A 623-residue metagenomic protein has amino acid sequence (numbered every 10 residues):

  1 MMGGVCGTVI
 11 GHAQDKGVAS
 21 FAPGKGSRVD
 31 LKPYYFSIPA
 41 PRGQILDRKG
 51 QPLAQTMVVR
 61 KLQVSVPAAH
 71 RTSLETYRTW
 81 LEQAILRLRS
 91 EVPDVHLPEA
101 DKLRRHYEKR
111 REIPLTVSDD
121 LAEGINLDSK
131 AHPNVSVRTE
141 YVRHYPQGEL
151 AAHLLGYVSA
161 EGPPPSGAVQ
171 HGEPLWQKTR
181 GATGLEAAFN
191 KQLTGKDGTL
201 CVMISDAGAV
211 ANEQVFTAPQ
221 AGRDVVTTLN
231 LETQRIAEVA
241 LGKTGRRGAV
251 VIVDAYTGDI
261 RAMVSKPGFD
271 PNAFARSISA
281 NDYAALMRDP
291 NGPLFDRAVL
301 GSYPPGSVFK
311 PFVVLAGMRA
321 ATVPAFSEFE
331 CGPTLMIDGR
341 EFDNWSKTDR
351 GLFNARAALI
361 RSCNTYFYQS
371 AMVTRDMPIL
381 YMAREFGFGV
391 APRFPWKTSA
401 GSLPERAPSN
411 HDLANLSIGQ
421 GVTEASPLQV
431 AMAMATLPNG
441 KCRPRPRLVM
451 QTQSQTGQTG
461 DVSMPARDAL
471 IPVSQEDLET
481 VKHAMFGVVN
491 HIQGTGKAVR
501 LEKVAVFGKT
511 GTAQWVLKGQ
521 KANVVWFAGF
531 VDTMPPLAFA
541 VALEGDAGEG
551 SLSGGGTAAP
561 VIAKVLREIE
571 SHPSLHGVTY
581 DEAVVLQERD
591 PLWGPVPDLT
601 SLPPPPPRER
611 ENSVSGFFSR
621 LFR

Functional and structural regions predicted by a protein language model:
G11-D15: Boundary at the C-terminal end of the N-terminal hydrophobic targeting segment
K32, S37-P41, T244-G248: Short, small/polar residue-rich loop motifs at catalytic or cofactor-binding pockets
I38, I45-A54, A237, V253-R261: Short, glycine-anchored, charge-dense loop/turn motifs used at functional sites
A54, L97, I204-P219, A255-S307 (+5 more regions): Beta-lactam-recognizing serine transpeptidase/beta-lactamase-like catalytic domain environment
A54-V59, Q63-V64, A68, E82-R87 (+4 more regions): Small/polar-residue-rich segments within soluble enzyme cores
W176-M203, T244-N272, I379: Carboxylate/His-rich catalytic cores and anion/metal-binding grooves
G208-G248: Conserved, well-ordered alpha-helix/loop/beta-strand core segments that scaffold catalytic motifs
Q458-A466, A559-S619: Short, gly/Ser/Thr-rich active-site loops of penicillin-recognizing serine hydrolases
